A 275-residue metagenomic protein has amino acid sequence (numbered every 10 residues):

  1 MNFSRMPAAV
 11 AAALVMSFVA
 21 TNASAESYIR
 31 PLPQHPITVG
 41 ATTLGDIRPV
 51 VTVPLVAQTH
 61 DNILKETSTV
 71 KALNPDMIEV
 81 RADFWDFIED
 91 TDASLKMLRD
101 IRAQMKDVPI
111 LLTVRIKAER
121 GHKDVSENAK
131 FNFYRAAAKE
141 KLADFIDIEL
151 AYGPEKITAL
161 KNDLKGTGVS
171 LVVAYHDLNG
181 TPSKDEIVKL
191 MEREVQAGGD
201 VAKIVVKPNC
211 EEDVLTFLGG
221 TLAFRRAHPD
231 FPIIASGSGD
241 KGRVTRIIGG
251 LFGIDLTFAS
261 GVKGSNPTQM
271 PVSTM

Functional and structural regions predicted by a protein language model:
M1-A11: Bacterial N-terminal signal peptides that target proteins for export
V10-V19: Bacterial N-terminal signal peptides
A23-A25: Boundary at the C-terminal end of the N-terminal hydrophobic targeting segment
P31-P33, V51-K71, M77-V80, F84-D163 (+1 more regions): Active-site beta->alpha loop and helix N-cap motifs at the rims of alpha/beta catalytic domains
P33-A41: A short, compositionally biased domain-edge/stem linker segment
T43-V53: N-terminal leader/transition segments
F145, L150-M275: Catalytic alpha/beta core domains of metabolic enzymes, predominantly
